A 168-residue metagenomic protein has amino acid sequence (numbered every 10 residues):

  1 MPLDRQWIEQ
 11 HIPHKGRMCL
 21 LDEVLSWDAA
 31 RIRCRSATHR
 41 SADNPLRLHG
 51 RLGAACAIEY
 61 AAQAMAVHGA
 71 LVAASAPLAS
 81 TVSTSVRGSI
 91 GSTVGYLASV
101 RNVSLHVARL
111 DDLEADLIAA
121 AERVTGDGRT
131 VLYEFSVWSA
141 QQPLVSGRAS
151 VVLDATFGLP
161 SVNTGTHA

Functional and structural regions predicted by a protein language model:
P2-E9, S36-T38, L48-L52, S146 (+1 more regions): RNA-interacting cores
R5-K15, R87-G91: Short aromatic-glycine motifs in intrinsically disordered, low-complexity regions
G16-G53: Catalytic strand-loop segment that frames the active site of acyl-thioester-processing enzymes
C19, R31-R33, D116-I118, T130-L132 (+1 more regions): Intrinsic-disorder/low-complexity, polar/charged segments enriched in Ser/Thr/Lys/Arg/Asp/Glu/Gln
V24, V100-A140: Hydrophobic beta-sheet segments that form the core/acyl-binding groove of ACP/CoA-dependent acyl-chain-processing
L48-H68: Compact, glycine-rich, soluble single-domain proteins
V67-I118: Hydrophobic beta-strand-centered segment that forms part of the acyl-chain substrate-binding groove
V124-A168: Mixed-charge, glycine-accented linear interaction segment located at domain edges/termini
